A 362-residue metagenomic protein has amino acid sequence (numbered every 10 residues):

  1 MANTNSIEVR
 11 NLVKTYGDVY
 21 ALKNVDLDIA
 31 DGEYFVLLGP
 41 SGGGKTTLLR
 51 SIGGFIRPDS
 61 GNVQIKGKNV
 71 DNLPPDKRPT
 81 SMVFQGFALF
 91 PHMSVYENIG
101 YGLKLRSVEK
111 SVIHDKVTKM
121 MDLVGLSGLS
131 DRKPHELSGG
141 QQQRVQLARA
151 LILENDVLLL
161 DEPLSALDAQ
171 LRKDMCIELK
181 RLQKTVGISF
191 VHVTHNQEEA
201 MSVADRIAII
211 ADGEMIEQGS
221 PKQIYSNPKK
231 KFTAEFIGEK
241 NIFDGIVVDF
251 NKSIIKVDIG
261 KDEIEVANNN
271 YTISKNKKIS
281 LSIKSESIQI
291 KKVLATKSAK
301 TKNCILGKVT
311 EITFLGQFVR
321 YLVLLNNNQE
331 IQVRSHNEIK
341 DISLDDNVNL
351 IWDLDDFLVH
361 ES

Functional and structural regions predicted by a protein language model:
E8, D28, Q64, N349-I351: ABC ATPase nucleotide-binding domain
Y34, R78-S81, Q85-F232: ABC ATPase nucleotide-binding domains
L38-P40: The feature captures the beta-strand-to-loop junction immediately N-terminal to the Walker
G53: Helix-to-loop junction immediately C-terminal to a conserved catalytic motif
D59-N62, V112, D212, D244: Conserved coupling/switch loops of ABC nucleotide-binding domains, chiefly the family-specific signature
G61-N69: Conserved ABC transporter NBD signature motif
K240, F250-S362: Non-catalytic connector elements of ABC transporters
